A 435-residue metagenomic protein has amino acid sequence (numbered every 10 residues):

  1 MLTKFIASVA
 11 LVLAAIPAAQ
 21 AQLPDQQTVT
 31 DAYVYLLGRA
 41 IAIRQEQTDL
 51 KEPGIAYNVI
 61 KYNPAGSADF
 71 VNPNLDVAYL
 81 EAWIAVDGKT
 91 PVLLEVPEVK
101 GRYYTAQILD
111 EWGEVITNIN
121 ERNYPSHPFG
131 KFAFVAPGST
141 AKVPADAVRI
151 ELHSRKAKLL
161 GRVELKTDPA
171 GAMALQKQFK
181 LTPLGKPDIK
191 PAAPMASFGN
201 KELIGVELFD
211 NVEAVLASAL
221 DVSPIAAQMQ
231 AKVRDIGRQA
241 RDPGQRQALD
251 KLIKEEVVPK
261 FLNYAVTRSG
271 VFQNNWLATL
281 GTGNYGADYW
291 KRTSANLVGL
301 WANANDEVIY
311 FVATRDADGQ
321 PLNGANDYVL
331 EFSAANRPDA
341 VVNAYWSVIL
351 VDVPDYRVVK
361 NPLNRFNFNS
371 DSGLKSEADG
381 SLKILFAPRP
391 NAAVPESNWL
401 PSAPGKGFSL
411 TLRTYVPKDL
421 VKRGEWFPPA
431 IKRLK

Functional and structural regions predicted by a protein language model:
M1-A21: Gram-negative bacterial Sec-dependent N-terminal signal peptides
A21-K435: A compositional/structural signature for long, glycine/proline-rich flexible linkers and loops on extracytoplasmic
